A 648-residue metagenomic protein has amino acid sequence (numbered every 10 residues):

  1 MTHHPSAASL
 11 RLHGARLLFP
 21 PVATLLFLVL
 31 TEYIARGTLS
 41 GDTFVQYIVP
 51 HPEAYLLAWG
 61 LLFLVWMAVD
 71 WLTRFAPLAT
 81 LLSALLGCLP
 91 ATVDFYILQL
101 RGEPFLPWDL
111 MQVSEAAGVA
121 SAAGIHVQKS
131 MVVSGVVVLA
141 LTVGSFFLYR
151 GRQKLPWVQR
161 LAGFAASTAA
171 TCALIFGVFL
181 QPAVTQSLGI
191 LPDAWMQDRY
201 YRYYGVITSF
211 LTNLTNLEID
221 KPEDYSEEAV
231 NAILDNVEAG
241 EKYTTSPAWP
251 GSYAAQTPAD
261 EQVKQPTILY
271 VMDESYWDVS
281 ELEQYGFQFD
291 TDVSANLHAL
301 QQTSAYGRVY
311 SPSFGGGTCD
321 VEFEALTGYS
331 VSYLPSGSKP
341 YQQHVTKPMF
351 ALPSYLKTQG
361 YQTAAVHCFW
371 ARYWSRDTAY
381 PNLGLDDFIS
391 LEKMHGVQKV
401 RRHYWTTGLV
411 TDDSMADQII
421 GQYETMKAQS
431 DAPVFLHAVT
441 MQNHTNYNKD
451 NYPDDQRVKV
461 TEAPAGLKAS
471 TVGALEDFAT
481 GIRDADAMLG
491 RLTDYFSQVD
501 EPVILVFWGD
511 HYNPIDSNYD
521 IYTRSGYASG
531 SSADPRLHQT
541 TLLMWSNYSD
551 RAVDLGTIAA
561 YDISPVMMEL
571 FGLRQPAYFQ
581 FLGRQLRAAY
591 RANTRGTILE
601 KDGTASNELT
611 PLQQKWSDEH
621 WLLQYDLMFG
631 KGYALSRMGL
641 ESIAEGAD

Functional and structural regions predicted by a protein language model:
T2-Y201: Transmembrane and membrane-interface helices of multi-pass, inner-membrane envelope-modifying transferases
A7-R11, Y200-Y203, S226, T471 (+2 more regions): Intrinsic-disorder-associated interaction segments
E53-L57, S114-A117, V132-S134, T208-L211 (+6 more regions): Generic detector of well-ordered alpha-helical segments enriched in charged/polar residues, highlighting helical
R101, D109-G118, S130-V132, S209-I219 (+2 more regions): Short alpha-helical interface patches
L106, P156, S226, A465-K468 (+1 more regions): Ser/Thr-centered flexible coil motifs
L110-V113, Y203-I207, E227, S294 (+2 more regions): Alpha-helix initiation and N-capping motif
G177-Y270: Membrane-interface segments at or immediately adjacent to transmembrane helices that form the boundary between
A248-K264, Y270-D273, W277-D648: Solvent-exposed soluble domains appended to multi-pass membrane proteins
